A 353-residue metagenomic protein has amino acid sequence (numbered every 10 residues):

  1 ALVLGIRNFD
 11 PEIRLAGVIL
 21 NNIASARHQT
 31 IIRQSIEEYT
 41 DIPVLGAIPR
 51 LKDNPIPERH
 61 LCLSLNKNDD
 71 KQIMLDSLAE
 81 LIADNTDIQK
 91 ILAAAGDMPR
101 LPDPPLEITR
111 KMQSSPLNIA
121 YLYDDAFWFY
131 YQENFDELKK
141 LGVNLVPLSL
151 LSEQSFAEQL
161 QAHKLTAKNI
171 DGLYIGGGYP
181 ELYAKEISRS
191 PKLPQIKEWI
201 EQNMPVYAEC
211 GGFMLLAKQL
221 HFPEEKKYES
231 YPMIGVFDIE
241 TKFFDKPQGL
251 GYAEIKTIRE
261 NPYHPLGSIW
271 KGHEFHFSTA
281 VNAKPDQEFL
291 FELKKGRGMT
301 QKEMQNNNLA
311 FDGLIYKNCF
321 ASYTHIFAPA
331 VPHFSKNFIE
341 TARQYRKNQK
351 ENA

Functional and structural regions predicted by a protein language model:
A1, H28-R33, I56-L63, Q132-N134 (+4 more regions): Short acidic, glycine/serine/threonine-rich loops at helix termini
A1-K111: Internal gly/pro-rich beta-alpha loop/helix module that stabilizes soluble enzyme cofactors or their anionic handles
V3-R7, Q34-E37, N134-K140, S190-P191 (+2 more regions): Short, solvent-exposed amphipathic alpha-helical segments in soluble enzyme and RNA/protein-processing domains
N68-N118, I315-A353: NTP-binding/hydrolysis catalytic cores, primarily Walker-type P-loop NTPases
K111, S115-E201: Phosphate-binding active sites in nucleotide-utilizing proteins
S114, F127-E137, N144, F243 (+1 more regions): C-terminal and late-domain segments of enzyme folds
L173, E209, I234, F275 (+1 more regions): Hydrophobic, well-ordered secondary-structure elements that form the walls of internal hydrophobic environments
Y179-P262: Cysteine-nucleophile active-site neighborhood
